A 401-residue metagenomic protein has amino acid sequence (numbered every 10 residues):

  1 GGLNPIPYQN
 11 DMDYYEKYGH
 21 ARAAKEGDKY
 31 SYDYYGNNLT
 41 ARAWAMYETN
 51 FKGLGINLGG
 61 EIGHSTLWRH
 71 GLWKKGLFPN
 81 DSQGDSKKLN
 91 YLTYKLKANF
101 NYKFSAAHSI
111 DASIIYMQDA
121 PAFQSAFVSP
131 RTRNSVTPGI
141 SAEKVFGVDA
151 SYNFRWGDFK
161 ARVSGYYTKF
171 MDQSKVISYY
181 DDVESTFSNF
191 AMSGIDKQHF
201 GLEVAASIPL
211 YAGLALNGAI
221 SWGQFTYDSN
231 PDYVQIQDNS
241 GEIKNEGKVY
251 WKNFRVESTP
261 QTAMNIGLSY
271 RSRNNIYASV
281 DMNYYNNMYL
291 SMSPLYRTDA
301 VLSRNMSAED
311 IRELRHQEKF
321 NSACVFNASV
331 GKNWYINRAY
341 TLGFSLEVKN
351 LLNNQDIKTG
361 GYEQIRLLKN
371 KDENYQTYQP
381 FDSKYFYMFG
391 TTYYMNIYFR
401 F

Functional and structural regions predicted by a protein language model:
G1-S105, P130, D232: Signature of Gram-negative outer-membrane beta-barrel scaffolds
N37-A41, N90-Y94, K144-V148, R155-G157 (+6 more regions): Residues that define the transmembrane beta-barrel architecture of outer-membrane proteins
G53-I56, A107-I110, D158-A161, A212-L216 (+2 more regions): Repeated loop/turn-to-beta-strand initiation elements of outer-membrane beta-barrel proteins
L58-H64, A112-Y116, V163-Y167, G218-Q224 (+3 more regions): Transmembrane beta-barrel strands of outer-membrane/channel proteins
T66, W73-L77, Y102-V148, K160 (+5 more regions): Surface-exposed extracellular loop regions of Gram-negative outer-membrane beta-barrel proteins, predominantly
Y167-K169, F190-Y296, Y398: Gram-negative outer-membrane beta-barrel transporters
E257-Y335, G360-G361: C-terminal beta-barrel architecture of Gram-negative outer-membrane proteins
Y284-S303, K332-F401: C-terminal beta-signal and adjacent terminal beta-strands/loops of Gram-negative outer-membrane beta-barrel proteins
